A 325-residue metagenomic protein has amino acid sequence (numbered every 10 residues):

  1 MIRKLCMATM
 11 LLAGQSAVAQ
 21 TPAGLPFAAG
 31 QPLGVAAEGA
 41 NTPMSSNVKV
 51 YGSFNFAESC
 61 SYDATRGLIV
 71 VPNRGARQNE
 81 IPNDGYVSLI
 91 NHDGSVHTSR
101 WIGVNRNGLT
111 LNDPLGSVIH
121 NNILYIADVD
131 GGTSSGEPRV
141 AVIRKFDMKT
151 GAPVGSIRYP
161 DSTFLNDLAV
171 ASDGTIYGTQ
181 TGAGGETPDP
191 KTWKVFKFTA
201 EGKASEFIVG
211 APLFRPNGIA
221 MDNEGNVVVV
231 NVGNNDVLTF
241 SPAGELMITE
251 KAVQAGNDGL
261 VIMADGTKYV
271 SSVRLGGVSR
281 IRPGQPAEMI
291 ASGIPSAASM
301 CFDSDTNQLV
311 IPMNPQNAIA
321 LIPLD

Functional and structural regions predicted by a protein language model:
G34-F54: A short helix->beta-strand "capping" segment at the edge of beta-propeller domains
S45-Y51, V96-N107, A152-R158, K203-G210 (+2 more regions): A short beta-strand motif characteristic of beta-propeller blades
F54-G67, P82-D84, V104-I123, V129 (+7 more regions): Beta-rich, blade/repeat-based domains predominating in secreted/periplasmic proteins but also intracellular
P72-V96: Beta-propeller domains
N79-N83, T133-V140, G185-T192, V232-G233 (+1 more regions): Short, solvent-exposed loop/turn segments at conserved positions within beta-propeller repeat blades
G85-S88, A141-R144, W193-F196, D236-L238 (+2 more regions): A short loop-to-beta-strand structural motif that recurs across blades of beta-propeller domains
N91-S95, D147-G151, F198-G202, S241-E245 (+2 more regions): Short loop/turn segments that connect beta-strands within beta-propeller blades
G131, E137-A171: Asp-box/WD-like beta-propeller blade repeats and closely related beta-sheet repeat scaffolds
